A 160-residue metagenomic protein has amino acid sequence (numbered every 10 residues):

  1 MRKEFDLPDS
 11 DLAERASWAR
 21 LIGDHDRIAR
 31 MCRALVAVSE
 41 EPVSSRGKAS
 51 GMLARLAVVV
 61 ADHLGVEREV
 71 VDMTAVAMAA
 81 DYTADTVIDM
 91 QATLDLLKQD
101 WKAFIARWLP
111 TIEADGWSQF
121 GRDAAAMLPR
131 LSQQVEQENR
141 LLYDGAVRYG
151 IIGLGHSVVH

Functional and structural regions predicted by a protein language model:
M1-H160: Small-residue-biased structural context
